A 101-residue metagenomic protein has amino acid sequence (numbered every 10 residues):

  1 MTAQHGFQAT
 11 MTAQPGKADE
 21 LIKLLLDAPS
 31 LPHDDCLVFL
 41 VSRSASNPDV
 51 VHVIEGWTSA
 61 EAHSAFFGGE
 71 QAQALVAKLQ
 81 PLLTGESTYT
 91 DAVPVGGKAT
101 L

Functional and structural regions predicted by a protein language model:
M1-H5, V38-D49, L75-L101: Glycine-rich beta-strand-turn "strand-cap" elements at beta-sheet edges
H5-M11, L40-F67: Short, well-ordered beta-strand segments in beta-rich or mixed alpha/beta enzyme and ligand-binding folds
T10-I22: Short, surface-exposed ligand-recognition loops at beta-strand->loop->(often short) alpha-helix junctions that present
A13-P15, S59, V93-G96: Non-catalytic surface loops within mature trypsin-like serine protease
G16-K17, D34, A45: Alpha-helical structural elements of signaling/regulatory helical domains
A18-E20, V50, A62, K98: Intrinsically disordered, low-complexity acidic/polar segments
D27-V38, G56-T90: An amphipathic, aromatic/His-enriched active-site/gating alpha helix that lines ligand/cofactor pockets
